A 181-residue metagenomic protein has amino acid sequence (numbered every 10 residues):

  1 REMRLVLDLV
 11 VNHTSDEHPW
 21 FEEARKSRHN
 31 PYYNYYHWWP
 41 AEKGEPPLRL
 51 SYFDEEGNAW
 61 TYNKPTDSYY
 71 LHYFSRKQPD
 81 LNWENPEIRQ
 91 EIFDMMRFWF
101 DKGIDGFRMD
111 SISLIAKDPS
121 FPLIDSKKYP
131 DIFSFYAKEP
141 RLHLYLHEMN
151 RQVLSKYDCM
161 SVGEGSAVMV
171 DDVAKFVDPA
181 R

Functional and structural regions predicted by a protein language model:
R1-R97, D101, L114-V168: Acidic/aromatic-lined carbohydrate-recognition and catalytic surfaces of CAZymes acting on diverse glycans
F107-M109: Hydrophobic residues within beta-strands of alpha/beta enzymes
G165-R181: Noncatalytic carbohydrate-binding groove/subsite architecture in carbohydrate-active enzymes
